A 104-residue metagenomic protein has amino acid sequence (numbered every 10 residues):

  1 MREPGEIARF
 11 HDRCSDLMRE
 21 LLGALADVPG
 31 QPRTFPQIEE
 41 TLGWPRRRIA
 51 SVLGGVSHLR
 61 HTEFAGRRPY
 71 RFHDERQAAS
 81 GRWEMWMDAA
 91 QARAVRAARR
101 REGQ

Functional and structural regions predicted by a protein language model:
M1-L21: Short alpha-helical segments that sit at the start of domains
A26-G30: Short helix-capping/hinge SLiMs at alpha-helix to coil transitions
Q31-T41: Short acidic, hydrophobic short linear motifs in intrinsically disordered regions
W44-R67: Short amphipathic alpha-helical interaction segments
A65-P69, H73-E75: Beta-hairpin "wing" of winged helix-turn-helix
H73-Q104: Phospho-regulated, low-complexity intrinsically disordered regions of nuclear gene-regulatory and chromatin-associated
